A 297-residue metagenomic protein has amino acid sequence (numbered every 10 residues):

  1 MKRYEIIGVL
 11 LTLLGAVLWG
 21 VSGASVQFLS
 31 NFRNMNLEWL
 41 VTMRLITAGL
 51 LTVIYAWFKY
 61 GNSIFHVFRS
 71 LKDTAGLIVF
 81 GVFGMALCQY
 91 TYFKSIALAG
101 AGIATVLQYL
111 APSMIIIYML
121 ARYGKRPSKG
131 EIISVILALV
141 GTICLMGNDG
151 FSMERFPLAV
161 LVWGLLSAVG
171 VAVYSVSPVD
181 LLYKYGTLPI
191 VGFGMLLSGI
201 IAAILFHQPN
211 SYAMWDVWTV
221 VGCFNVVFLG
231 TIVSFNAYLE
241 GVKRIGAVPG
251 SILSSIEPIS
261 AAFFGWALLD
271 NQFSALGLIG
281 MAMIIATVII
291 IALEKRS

Functional and structural regions predicted by a protein language model:
M1-M43, V82, M153-D180, I200: Glycine-/small-residue-enriched transmembrane alpha-helix faces in small-molecule transporters and effluxers
M1-V17, A48-F80, Y123-I133, G150-A159 (+4 more regions): Membrane-interface interhelical linkers
A16, M43, M85, Q89 (+3 more regions): Helix-helix packing/entry segments at the starts of transmembrane helices
G20, A24, V82-A86, P112-I117 (+6 more regions): Hydrophobic/small/kink-forming positions within alpha-helical transmembrane segments of polytopic membrane proteins
L29, L40, R44, S95 (+8 more regions): Hydrophobic/aromatic residues within transmembrane alpha-helices of multi-pass small-molecule transporters
N34-L37, G100, P127, G186-T187 (+2 more regions): A helix-boundary/kink motif common to multi-pass secondary transporters, especially Major Facilitator Superfamily
L37-L50, F93-A111, P157-V169, V217-F228: Structural signature of hydrophobic alpha-helical transmembrane segments
T52, P127-D149, L196, A202 (+3 more regions): Hydrophobic transmembrane alpha-helices of multi-pass small-molecule transport proteins
